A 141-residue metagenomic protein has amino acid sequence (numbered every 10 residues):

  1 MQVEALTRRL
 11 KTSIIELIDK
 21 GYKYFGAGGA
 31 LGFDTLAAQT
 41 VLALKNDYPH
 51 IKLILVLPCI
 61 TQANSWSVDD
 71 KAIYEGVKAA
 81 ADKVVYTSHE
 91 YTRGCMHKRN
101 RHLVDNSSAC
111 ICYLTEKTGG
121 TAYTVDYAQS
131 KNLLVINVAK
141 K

Functional and structural regions predicted by a protein language model:
M1-K141: Acidic/glycine-enriched connector segments
